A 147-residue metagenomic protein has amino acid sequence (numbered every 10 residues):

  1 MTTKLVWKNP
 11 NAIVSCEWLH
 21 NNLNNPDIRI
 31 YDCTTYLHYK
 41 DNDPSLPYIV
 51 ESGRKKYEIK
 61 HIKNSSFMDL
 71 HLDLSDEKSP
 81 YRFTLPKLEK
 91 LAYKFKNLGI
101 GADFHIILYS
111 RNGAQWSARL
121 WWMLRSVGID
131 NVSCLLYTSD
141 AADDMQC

Functional and structural regions predicted by a protein language model:
M1-S139: Cytosolic catalytic domains that perform sulfur/thiol-centered chemistry
Y137-C147: Single conserved hydrophobic/aromatic residue that forms the stacking wall/gate of nucleotide- or nucleobase-binding
